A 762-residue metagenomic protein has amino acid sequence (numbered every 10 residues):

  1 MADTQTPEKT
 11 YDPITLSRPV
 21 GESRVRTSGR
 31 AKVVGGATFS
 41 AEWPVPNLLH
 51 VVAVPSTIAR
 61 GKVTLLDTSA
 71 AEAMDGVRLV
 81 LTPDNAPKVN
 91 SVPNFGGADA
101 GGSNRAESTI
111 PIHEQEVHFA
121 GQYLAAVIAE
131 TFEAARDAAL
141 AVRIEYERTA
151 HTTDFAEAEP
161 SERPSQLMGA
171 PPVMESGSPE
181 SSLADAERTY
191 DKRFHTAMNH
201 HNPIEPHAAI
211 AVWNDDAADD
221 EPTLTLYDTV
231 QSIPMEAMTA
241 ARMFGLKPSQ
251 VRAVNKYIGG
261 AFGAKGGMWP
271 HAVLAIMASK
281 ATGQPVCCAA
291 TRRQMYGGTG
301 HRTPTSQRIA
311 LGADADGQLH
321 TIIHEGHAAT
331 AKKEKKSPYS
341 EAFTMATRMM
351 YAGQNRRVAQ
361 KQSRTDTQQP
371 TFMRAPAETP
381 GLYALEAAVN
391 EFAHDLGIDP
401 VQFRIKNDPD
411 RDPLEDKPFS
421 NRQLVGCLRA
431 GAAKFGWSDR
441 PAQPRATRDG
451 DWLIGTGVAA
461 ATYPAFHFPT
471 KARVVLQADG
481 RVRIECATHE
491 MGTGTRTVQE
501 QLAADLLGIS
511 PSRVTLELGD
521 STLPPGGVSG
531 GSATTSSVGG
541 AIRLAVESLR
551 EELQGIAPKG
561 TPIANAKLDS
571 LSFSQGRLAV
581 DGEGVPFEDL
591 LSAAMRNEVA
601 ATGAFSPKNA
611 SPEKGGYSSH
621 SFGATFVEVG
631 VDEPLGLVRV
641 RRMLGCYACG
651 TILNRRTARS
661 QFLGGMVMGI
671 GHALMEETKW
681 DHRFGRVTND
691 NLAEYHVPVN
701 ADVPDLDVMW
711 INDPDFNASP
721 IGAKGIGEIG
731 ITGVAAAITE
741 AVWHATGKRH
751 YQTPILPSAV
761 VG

Functional and structural regions predicted by a protein language model:
M1-G169, H271: Flexible, low-hydrophobicity surface segments
E22-S23, T27-V34, F95, G101-E107 (+5 more regions): Glycine-rich loop/linker segments at domain edges
T27-A31, L140-T153, Q231, M238 (+4 more regions): Extended active-site and interfacial segments that coordinate phosphate-rich ligands in large catalytic machineries
L49-P55, V482-C486, S529-G540: Short, hydrophobic beta-strand segments
A73-M74, P83-D84, G245-Q250, K280-C288 (+5 more regions): C-terminal catalytic domains of large/alpha subunits in multi-subunit enzymes
N90-F95, A138-A141, D228, A237-T239 (+10 more regions): Short acidic, glycine/serine/threonine-rich loops at helix termini
E159-F244, D408-R481, G616, T688-V699 (+1 more regions): Helix-loop-helix junctions that connect adjacent transmembrane helices in secondary transporters/permeases, recognized
M238, A261-G283, C288-A289, T495-L502: Thiamine diphosphate
